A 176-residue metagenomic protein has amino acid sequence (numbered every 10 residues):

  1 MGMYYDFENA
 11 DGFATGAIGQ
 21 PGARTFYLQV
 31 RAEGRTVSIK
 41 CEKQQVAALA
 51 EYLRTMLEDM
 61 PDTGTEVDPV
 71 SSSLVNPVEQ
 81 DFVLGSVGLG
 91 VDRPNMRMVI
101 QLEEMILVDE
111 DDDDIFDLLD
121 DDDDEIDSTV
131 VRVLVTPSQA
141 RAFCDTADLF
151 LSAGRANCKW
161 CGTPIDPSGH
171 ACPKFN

Functional and structural regions predicted by a protein language model:
M1-D59: The feature marks the first
M1-Q20, F26, G64-V130: Intrinsic, low-complexity N-terminal interaction/targeting segments
R24-Q29, L49, L53, M98-I100 (+3 more regions): Short, structured motif recognition centered on aromatic/hydrophobic residues
G34-V37, E42-A48, M56-E58, M105-D109 (+3 more regions): Hydrophobic, ordered structural segments
K40, G90, R132-L134: Generic structural detector for well-ordered beta-strands
D59-P77, G154-P164: Short glycine-rich, low-complexity/disordered patches
L107-G169, P173: Mixed-charge, glycine-accented linear interaction segment located at domain edges/termini
